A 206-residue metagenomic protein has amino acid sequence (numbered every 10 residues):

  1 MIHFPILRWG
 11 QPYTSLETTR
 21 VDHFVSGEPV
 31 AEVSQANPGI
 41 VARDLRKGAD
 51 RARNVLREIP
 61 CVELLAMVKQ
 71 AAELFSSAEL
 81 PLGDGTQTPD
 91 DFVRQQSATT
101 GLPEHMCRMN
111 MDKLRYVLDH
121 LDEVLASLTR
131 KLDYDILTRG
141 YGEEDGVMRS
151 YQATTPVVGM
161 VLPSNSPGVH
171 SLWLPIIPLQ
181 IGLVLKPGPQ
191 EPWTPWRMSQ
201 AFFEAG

Functional and structural regions predicted by a protein language model:
M1-E144: N-terminal Rossmann-like NAD(P)+-binding subdomain of aldehyde/semialdehyde dehydrogenases
V55, A205-G206: Alpha-helix termini
R115-A205: Conserved small-residue-rich beta-alpha loop and adjacent elements that most often cradle the phosphate/pyrophosphate
